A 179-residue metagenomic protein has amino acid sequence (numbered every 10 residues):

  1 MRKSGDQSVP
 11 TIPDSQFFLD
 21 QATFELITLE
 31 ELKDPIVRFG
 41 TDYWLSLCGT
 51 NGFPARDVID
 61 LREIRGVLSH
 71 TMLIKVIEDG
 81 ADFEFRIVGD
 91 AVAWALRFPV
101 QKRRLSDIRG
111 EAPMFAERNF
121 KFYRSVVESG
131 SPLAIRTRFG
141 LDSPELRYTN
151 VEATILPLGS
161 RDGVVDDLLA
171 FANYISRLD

Functional and structural regions predicted by a protein language model:
R2-D14, T23-E30, F39-D179: Sensory/regulatory domains in signal-transduction proteins
K33: Aromatic-acidic/polar surface patches that form glycan- and anion
